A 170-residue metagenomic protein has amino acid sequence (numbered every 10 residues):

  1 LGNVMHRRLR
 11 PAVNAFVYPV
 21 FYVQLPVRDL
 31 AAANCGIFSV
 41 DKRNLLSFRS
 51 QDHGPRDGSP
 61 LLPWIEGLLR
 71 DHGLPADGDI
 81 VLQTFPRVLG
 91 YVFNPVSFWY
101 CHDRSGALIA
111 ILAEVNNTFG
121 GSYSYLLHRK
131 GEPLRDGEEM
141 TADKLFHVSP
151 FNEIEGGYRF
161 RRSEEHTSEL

Functional and structural regions predicted by a protein language model:
L1-E164, S168: Mature, function-bearing regions of proteins
